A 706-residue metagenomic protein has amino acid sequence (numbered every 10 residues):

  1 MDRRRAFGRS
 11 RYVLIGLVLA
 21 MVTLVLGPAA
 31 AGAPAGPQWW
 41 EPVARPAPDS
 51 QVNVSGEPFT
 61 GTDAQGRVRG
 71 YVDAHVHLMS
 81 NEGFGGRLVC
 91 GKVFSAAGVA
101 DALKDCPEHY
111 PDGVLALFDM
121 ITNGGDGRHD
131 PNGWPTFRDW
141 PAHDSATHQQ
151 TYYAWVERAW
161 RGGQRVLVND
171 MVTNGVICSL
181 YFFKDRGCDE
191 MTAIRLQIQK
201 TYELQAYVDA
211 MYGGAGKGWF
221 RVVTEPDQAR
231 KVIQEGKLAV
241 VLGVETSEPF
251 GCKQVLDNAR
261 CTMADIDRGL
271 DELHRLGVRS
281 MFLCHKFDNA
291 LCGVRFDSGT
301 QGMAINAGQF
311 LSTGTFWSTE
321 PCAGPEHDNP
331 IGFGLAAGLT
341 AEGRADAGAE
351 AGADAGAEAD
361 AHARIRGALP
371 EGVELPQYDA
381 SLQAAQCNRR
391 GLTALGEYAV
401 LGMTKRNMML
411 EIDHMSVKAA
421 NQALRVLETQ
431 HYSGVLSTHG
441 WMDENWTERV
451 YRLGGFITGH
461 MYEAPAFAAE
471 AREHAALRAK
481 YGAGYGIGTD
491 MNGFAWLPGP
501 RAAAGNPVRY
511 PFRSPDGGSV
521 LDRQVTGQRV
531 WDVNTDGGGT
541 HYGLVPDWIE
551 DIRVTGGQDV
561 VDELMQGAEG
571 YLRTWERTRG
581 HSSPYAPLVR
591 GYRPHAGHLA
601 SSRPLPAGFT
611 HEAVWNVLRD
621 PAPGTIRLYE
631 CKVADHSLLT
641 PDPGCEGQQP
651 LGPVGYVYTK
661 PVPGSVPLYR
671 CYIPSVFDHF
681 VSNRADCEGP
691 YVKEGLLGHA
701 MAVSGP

Functional and structural regions predicted by a protein language model:
D2-A33: Secretory targeting and sorting signals
G32-C387, A394-L401, K418-T429, V435 (+1 more regions): N-terminal hydrophobic targeting/anchoring segments and the immediately downstream early-domain regions of hydrolases
D73-A74, K405-M415: Short acidic catalytic loops
H75-H77, H285, P321-C322, H414 (+4 more regions): Histidine-centered active-site/metal-ligand motif
G391, L395, M408-E411: Conserved acidic
M409-I412, S437, T458: Short catalytic-loop micro-motif centered on adjacent basic/acidic residues
Y585-P706: Extracellular glycan-binding segments that recognize GlcNAc-based cell-wall polysaccharides
